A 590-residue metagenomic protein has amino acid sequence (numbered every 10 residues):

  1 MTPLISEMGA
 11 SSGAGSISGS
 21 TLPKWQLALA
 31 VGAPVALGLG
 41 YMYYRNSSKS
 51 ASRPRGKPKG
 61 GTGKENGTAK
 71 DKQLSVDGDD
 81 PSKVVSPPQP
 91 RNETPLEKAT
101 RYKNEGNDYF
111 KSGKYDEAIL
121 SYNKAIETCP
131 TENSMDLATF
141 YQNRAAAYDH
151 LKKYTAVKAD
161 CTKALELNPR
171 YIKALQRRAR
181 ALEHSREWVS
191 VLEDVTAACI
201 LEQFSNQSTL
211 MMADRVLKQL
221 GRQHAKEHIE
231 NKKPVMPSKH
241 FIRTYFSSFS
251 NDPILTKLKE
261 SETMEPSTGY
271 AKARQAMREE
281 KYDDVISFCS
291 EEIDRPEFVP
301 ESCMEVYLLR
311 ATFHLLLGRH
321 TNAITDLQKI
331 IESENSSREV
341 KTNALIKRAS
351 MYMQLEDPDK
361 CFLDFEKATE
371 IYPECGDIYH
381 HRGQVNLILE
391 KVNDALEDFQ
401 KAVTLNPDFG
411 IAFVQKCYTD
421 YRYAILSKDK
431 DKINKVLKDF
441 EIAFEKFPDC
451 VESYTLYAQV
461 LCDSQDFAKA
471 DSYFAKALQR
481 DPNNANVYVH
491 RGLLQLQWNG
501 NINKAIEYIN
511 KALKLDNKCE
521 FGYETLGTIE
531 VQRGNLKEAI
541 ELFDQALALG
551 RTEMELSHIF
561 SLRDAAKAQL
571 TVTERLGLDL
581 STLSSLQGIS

Functional and structural regions predicted by a protein language model:
T2-S590: Alpha-helical tetratricopeptide repeat
